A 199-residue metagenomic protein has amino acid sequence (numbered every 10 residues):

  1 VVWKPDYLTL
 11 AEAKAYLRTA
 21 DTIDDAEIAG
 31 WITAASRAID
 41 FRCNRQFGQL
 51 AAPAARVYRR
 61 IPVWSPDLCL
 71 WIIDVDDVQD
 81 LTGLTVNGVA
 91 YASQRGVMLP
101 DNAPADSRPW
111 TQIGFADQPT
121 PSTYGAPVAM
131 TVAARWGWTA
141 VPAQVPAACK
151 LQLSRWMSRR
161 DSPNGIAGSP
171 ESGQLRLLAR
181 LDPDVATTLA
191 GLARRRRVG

Functional and structural regions predicted by a protein language model:
V1-G199: Divalent metal-cofactor coordination and adjacent catalytic microenvironments
